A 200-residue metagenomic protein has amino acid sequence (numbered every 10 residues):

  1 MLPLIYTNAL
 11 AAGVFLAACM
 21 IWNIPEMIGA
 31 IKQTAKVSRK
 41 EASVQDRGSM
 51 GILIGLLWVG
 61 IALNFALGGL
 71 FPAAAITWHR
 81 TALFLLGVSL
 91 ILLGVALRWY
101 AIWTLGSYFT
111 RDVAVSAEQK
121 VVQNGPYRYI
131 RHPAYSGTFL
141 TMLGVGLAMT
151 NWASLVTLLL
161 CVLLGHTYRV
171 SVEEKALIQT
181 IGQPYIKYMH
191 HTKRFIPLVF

Functional and structural regions predicted by a protein language model:
M1-S116, L143-F200: Membrane-anchoring alpha-helices and their flanking helix-loop junctions
D112-T138: Active-site-proximal inter-transmembrane loops
